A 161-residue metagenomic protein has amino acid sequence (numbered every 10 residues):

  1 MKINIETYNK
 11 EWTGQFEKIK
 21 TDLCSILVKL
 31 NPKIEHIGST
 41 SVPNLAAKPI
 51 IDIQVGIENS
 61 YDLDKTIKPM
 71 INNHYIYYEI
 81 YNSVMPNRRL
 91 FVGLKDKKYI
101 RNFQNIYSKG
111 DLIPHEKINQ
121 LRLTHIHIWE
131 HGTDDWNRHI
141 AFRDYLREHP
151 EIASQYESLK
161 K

Functional and structural regions predicted by a protein language model:
M1, P49-I53, R122-T124, F142: Short amphipathic alpha-helical segments
M1-E35: Helical scaffold of the NTase/Pol beta-like nucleotidyltransferase catalytic core
M1-E6, A46-P49, K160: A short, surface-exposed helix-loop junction/capping segment
N4-K10, Q54-G56, F142-L146: Short histidine-centered catalytic/ligand-binding loop motif
L23-K65: Active-site nucleotide-donor binding segment shared across nucleotidyl transfer reactions
K65-H74: Short amphipathic alpha-helices in soluble, non-transmembrane regions that often serve as interface/regulatory elements
Y75-H131: Conserved catalytic core of two-metal-ion nucleotidyltransferases
Q120-K161: Catalytic cores of NTP-dependent nucleotidyl/adenyl transfer enzymes across multiple folds
